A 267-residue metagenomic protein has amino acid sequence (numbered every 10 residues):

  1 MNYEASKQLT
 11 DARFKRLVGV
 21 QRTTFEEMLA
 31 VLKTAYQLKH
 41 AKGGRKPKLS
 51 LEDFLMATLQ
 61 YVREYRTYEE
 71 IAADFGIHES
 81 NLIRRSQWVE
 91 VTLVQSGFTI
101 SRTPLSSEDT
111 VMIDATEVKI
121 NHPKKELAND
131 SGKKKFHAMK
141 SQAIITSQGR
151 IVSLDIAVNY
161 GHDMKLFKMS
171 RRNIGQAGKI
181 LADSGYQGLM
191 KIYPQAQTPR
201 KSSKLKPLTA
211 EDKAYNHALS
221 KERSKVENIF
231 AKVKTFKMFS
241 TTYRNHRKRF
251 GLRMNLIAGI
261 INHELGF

Functional and structural regions predicted by a protein language model:
M1-G43, G188: Charged, often Cys/His-bearing segments associated with DNA-binding zinc-finger transcription factors
Q21, S50, L208-E211: Ser/Thr-centered flexible coil motifs
T34-L38, R63-T67, V91, Q95: Short helix-loop boundary/capping segments at the starts of domains
K39-D53: Active-site-flanking structural segment that lines cofactor/substrate pockets
G44-R45, T58, K140-S141: Short, charged beta->alpha transition segments
S50-E64: Short, amphipathic alpha-helical "recognition" segments used to contact nucleic acids or chromatin
Y68-F267: Short, well-ordered secondary-structure "scaffold" segments embedded in the functional core of diverse domains
